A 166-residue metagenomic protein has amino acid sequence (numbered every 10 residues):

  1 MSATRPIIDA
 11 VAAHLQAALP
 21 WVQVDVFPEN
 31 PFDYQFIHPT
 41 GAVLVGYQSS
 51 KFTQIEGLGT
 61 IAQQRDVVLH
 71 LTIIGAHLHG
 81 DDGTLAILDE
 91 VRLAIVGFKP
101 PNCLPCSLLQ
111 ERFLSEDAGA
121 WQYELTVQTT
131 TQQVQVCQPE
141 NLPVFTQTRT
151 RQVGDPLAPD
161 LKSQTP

Functional and structural regions predicted by a protein language model:
M1-L58, D81-D82, T150-P166: Small/polar-rich, solvent-exposed N-terminal microdomains that initiate assembly or binding
P39-L44, T84-E140, V144: Acidic-leaning, charged glycine-interspersed low-complexity segments
S49, V67-T72, A94-G97, Q132-V134 (+1 more regions): Glycine-rich loops and low-complexity Gly/Arg-rich segments that provide flexible linkers or classic glycine-based
I55-Q64, E116-A118: Short, solvent-exposed beta-strand/turn "edge" segments of beta-rich domains on protein surfaces
G59-A62, A86-D89, P139-Q152, Q164: Short intrinsically disordered coil segments
T60-D66, I74-G97: Extracellular/virion structural assembly segments
I61, H77-L85, N102-E111, L161-T165: Low-complexity, flexible helical/coil segments
I61-L78, W121-V134: Oligomerization/assembly interface segments of phage tail-like spikes and tubes
